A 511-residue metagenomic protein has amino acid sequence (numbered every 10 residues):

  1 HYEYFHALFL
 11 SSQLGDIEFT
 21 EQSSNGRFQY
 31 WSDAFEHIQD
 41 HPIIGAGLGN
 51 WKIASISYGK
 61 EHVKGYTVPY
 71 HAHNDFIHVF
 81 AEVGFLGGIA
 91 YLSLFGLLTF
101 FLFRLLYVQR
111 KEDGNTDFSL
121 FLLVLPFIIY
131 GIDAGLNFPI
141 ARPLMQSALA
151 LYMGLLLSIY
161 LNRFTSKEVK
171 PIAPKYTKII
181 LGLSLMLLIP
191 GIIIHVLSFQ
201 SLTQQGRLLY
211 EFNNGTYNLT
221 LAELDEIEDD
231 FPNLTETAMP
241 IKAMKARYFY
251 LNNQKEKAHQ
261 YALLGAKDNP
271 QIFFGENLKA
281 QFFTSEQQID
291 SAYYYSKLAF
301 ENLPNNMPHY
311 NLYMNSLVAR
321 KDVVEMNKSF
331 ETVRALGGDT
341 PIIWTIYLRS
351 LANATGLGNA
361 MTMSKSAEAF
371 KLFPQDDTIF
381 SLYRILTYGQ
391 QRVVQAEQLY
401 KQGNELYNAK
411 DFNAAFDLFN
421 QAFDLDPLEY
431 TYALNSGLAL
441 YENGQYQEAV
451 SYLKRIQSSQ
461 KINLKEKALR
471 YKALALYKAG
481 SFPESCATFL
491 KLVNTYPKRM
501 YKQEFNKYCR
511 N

Functional and structural regions predicted by a protein language model:
H1-A7, A173-T216: Hydrophobic alpha-helical transmembrane segments in integral membrane proteins
H1-D33, Q39, Q204-F212: Flexible juxtamembrane loops connecting transmembrane helices in multi-pass membrane enzymes that build or modify
E21, G26-P69, F76, V83-A90: TM-adjacent membrane-interface loops and short helices in multi-pass inner/ER membrane proteins
L94-F95, F101-L102, K111-V169: Transmembrane alpha-helices of multi-pass inner-membrane enzymes
L202, E236-P240, F274, P308 (+6 more regions): Start-of-helix register in tetratricopeptide repeats
L209, R247, Q281, N315 (+6 more regions): Residue-level recognition of tetratricopeptide repeat
M244, L278, L312, I346-Y347 (+5 more regions): Canonical tetratricopeptide repeat
L251, S285, A319-R320, N353 (+5 more regions): Register position in tetratricopeptide repeats
